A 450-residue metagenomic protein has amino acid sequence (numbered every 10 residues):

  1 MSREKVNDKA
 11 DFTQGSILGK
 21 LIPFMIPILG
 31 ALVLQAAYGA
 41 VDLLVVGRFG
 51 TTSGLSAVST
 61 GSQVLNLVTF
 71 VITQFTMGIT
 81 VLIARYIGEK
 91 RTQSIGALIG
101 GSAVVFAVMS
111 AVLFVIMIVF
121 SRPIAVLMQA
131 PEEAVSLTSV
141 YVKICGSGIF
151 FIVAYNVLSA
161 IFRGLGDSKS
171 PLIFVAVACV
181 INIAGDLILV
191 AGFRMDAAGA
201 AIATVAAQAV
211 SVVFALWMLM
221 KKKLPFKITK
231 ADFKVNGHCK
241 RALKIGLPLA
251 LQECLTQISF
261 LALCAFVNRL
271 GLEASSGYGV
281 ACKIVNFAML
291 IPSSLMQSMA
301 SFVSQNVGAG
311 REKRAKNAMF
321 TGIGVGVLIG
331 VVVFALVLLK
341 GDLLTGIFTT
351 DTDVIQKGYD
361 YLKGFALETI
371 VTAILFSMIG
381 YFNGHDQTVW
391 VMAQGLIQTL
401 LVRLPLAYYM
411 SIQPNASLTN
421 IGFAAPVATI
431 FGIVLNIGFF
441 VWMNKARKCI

Functional and structural regions predicted by a protein language model:
M1-M25, I83-F150, G192-L247, V303-E368 (+1 more regions): Short alpha-helical transmembrane segments in multi-pass integral membrane proteins
F12-L44, R48-F49, Q63-G78, L82 (+7 more regions): N-terminal transmembrane alpha-helices
P23-D42, I144, A178, A207-S211 (+4 more regions): Transmembrane helical elements of multi-pass membrane transporters/channels
I28, L32, L44, V81 (+15 more regions): Transmembrane alpha-helix boundary and packing residues in multipass membrane permease domains and related
V33, A37-S56, A125-E132, I188-M195 (+4 more regions): Helix-terminus/linker motif at the lipid-water interface of multi-pass membrane proteins
V46-N66, L98, E133-L137, A197-A198 (+6 more regions): Interfacial/gating helices of multi-pass transporter permease domains
L55-V115, I152-P171, G277-G341, T372-Q394: Small-residue-rich hydrophobic transmembrane alpha-helices
T76, C145-R163, P171-C179, A200-V213 (+5 more regions): Short runs within selected transmembrane alpha-helices of multi-pass transporters and secretion channels
